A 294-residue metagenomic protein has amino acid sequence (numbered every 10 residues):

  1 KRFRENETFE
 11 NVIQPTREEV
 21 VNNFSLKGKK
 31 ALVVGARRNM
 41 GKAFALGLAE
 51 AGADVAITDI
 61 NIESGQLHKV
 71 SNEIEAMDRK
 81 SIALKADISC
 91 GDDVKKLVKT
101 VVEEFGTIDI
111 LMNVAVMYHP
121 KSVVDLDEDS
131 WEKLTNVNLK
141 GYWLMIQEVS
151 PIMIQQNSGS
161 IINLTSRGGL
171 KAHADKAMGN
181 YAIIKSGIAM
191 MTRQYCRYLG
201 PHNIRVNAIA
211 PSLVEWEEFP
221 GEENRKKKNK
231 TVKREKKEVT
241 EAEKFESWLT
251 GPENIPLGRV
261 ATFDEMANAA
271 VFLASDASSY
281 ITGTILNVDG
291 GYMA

Functional and structural regions predicted by a protein language model:
F3-N22, R259, A270-V271, T282-A294: Short C-terminal tail/terminal secondary-structure segment of NAD(P)H-dependent dehydrogenase/reductase domains
F24-A56: Canonical Rossmann dinucleotide-binding motif of NAD(H)/NADP(H)-dependent dehydrogenases/reductases, specifically
S122-V123, S130-T135, G251: Substrate-binding pocket helix/loop in short-chain dehydrogenase/reductase
I146, I184, T192: Active-site helix of classical SDR
P151, R197-Y198, S279: Alpha-helical segment proximal to the catalytic Tyr-Lys
S166: Residue(s) in the substrate-gating loop at a strand-loop-helix junction that position the organic substrate next
G200, R205, I281-G283: Short, small/polar-rich loop/turn modules that mediate ligand/substrate recognition or access, typified
